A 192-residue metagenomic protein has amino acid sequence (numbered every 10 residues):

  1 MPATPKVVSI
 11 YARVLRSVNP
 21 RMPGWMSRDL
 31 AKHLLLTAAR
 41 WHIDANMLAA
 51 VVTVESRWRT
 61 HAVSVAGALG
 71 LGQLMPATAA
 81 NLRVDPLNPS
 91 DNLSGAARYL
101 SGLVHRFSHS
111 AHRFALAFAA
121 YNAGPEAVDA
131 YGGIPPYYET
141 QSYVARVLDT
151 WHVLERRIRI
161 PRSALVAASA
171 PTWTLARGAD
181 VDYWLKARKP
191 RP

Functional and structural regions predicted by a protein language model:
P2-L185: Catalytic glycan-binding domains that act on GlcNAc-containing polysaccharides
P190-P192: Short, solvent-exposed mixed-charge patches
